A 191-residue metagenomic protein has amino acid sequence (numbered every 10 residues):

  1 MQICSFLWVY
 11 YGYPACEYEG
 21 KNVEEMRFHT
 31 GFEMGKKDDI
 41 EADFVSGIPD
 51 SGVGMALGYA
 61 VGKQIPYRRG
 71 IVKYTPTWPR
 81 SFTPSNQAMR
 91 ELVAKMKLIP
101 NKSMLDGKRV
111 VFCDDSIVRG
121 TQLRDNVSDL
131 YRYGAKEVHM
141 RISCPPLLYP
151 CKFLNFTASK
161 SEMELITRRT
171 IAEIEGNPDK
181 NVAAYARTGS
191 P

Functional and structural regions predicted by a protein language model:
M1-P191: PRPP-associated nucleotide enzymes
